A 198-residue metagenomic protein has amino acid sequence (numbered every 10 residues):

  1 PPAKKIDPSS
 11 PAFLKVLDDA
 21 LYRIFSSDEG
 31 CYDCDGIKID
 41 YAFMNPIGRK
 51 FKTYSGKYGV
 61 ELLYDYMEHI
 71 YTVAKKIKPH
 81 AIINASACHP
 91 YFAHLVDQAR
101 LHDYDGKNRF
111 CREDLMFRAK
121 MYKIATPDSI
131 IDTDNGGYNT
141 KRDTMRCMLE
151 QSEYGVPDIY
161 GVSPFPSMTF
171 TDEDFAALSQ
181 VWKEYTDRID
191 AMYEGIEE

Functional and structural regions predicted by a protein language model:
P1-D18, I47-L63, N135-G137: The substrate-binding groove and active-site-proximal loops of carbohydrate-active enzymes, especially glycoside
P1-D28, D105, C111-Y122: Active-site-adjacent "subsite" loops/lids of carbohydrate-active enzymes
L17-T53: Active-site groove signature of glycoside hydrolases
G59-E198: Active-site-proximal substrate-binding groove within the catalytic cores of carbohydrate-active enzymes
